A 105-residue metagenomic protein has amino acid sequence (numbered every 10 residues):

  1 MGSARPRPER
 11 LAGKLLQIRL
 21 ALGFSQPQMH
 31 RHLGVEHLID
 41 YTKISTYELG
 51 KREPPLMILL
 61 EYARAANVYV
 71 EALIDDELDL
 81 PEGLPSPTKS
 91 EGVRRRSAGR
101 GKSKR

Functional and structural regions predicted by a protein language model:
G2-R5, R64, I74-R105: Short, charged recognition helix plus adjacent turn of helix-turn-helix-like nucleic-acid-binding domains
A12-G34, E61: Short basic helix-loop element that most often maps to the first helix and adjoining turn of HTH DNA-binding modules
I18, H32, Y47-G50, D76: Residues in the recognition helix of alpha-helical DNA-binding motifs
F24, V35-I39, V68: The short coil/loop that forms the "turn" connecting the two helices of the helix-turn-helix
G34-E53: Recognition helix of helix-turn-helix/homeodomain-like DNA-binding domains that insert into the DNA major groove
K51, P55-A72: DNA major-groove recognition helix of helix-turn-helix/homeodomain DNA-binding modules
